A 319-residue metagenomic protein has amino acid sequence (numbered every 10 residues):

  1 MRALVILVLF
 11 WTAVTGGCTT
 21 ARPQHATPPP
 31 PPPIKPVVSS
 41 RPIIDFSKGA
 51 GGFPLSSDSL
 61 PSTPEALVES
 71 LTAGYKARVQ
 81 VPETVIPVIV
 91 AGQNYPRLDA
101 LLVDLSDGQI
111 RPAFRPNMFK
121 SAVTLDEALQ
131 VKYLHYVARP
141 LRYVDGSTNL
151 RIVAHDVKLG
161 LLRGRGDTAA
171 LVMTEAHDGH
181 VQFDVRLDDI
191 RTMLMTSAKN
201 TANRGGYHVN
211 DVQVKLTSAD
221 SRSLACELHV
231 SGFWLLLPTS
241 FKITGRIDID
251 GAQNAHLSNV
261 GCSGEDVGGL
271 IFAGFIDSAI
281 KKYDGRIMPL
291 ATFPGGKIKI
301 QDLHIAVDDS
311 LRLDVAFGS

Functional and structural regions predicted by a protein language model:
M1-L4: Positively charged n-region of N-terminal signal peptides that target proteins for export
I6-G16: Bacterial N-terminal signal peptides
T20-S319: Extracellular/lumenal and peripheral-membrane lipid-interaction modules
